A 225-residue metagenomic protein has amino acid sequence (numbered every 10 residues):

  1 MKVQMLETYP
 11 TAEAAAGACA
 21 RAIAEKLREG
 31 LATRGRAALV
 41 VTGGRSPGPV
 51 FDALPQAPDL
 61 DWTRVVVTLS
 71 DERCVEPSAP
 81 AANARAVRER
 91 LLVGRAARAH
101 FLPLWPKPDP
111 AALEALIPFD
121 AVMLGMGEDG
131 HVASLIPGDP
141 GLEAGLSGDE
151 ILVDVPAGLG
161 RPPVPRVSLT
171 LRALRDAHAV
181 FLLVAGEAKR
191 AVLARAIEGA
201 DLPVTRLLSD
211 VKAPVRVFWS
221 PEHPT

Functional and structural regions predicted by a protein language model:
M1-L39: N-terminal glycine-/serine-/threonine-rich phosphate-binding loop
K2-V3, W62-M123: Ligand-binding beta-strand-loop-alpha-helix segment within the catalytic cores of soluble metabolic enzymes
L31-P55: Glycine-rich N-terminal segment of FAD-binding domains in flavoprotein oxidoreductases, spanning the beta-loop-helix
V41-S46, L124-E128, A185: Glycine-rich beta-strand-to-loop/alpha-helix junction loops that act as flexible
A53-W62, R85-R88, P137-L146: A glycine- and small-aliphatic-rich helix-loop capping segment at beta-alpha/alpha-beta transitions that lines
A57-V66, R95, A144-L146, R172-A177 (+1 more regions): Short, conserved loop/helix-junction motifs that constitute active-site signature segments in enzyme catalytic cores
L124, E128-R172: Class I SAM-dependent methyltransferase SAM-binding "motif I" and its flanking Rossmann-like core
R172, D176-T225: ATP/nucleoside-binding phosphotransfer catalytic cores, i.e., glycine-rich phosphate-binding loops
